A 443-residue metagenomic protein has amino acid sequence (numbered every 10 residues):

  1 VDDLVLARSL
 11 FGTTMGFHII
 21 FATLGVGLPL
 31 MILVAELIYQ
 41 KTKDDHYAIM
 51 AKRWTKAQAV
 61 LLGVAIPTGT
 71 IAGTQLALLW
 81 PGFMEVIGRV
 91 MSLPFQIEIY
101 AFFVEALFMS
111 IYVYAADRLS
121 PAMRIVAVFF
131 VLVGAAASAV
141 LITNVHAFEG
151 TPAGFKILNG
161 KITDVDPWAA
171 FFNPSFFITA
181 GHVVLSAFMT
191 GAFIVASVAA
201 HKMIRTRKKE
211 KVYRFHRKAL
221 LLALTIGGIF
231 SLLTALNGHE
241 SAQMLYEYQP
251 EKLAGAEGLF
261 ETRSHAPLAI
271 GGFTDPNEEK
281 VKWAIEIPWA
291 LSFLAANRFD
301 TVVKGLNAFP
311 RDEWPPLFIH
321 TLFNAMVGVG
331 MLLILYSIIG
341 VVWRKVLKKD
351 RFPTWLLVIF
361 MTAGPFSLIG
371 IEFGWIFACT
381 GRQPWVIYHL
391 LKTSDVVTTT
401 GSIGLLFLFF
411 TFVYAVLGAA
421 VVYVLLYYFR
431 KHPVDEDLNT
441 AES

Functional and structural regions predicted by a protein language model:
V1-S443: Polytopic transmembrane helical bundles with strong interfacial aromatic enrichment
